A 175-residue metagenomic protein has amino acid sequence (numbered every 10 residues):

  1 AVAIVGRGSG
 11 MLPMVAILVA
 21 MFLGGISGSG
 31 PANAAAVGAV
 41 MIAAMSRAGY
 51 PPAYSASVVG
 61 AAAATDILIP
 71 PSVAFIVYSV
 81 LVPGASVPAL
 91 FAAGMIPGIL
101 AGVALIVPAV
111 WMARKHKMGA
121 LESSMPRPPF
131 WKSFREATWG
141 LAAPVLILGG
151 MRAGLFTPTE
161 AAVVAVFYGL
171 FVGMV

Functional and structural regions predicted by a protein language model:
A1-V175: Alpha-helical transmembrane segments of multi-pass membrane transport proteins
